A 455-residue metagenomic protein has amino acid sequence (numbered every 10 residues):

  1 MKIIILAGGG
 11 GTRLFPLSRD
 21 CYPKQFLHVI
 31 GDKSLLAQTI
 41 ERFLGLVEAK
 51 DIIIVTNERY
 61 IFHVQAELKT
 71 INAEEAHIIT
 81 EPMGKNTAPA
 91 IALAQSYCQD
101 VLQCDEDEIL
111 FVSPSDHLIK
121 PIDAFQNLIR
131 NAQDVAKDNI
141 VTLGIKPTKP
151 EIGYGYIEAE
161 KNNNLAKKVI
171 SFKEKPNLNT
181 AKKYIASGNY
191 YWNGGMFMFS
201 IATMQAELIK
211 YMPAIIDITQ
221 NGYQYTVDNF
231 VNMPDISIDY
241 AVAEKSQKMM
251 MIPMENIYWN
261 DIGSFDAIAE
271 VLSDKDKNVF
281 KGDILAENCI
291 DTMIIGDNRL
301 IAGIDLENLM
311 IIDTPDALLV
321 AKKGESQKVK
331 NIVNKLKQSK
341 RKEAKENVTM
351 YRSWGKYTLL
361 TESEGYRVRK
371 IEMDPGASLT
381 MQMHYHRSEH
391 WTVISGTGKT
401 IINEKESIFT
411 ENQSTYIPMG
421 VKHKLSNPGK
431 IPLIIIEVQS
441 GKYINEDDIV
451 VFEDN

Functional and structural regions predicted by a protein language model:
M1, A49-K50, E74-E75, E106-E108 (+9 more regions): Short coil/turn connectors at secondary-structure junctions
K2-I5, R13-P16, D20, H28-F111 (+4 more regions): Conserved N-terminal catalytic core of the sugar/cofactor nucleotidyltransferase
G84-P89, K149-E151, L178-T180, Y258-N260: A short acidic, often aromatic-flanked loop/helix-cap motif at beta-alpha or helix-coil junctions that lines enzyme
S113-S115: Active-site acidic Asp-centered loop
I119-Q220, Q224-M233, M250: Conserved core of the sugar-phosphate nucleotidyltransferase
I201-Y416, H423, N427-I431, K442-I444 (+1 more regions): Left-handed beta-helix
I435: Noncatalytic nucleic-acid binding interfaces
